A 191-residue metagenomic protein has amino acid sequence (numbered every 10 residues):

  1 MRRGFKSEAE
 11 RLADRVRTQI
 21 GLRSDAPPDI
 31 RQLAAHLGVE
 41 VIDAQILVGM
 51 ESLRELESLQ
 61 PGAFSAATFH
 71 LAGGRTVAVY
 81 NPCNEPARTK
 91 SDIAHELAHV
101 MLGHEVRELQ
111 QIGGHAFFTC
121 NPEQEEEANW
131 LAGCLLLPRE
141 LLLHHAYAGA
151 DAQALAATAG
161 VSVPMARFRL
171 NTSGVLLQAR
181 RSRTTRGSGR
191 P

Functional and structural regions predicted by a protein language model:
M1-P191: Active-site hotspot residues in diverse enzymes, especially metal/ion-binding acidic/histidine motifs
